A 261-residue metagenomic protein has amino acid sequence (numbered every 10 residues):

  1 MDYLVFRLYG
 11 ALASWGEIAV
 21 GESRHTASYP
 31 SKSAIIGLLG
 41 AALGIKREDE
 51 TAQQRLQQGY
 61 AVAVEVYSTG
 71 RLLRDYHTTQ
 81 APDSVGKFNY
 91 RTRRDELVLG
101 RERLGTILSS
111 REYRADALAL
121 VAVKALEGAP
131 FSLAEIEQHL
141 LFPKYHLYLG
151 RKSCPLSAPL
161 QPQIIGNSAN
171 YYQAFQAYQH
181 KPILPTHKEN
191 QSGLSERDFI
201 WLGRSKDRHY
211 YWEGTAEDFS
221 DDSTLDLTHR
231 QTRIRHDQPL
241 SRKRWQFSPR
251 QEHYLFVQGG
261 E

Functional and structural regions predicted by a protein language model:
M1, A61, D116-L120: Short, surface-exposed beta-edge/turn micro-motifs
D2, E17-F88: Glycine/small-residue-rich interface belts in oligomeric ring/scaffold proteins and their assembly partners
D2-L8, L99-L104: Short, functional N-terminal and low-complexity linear motifs
V5-L8, E22, L227: Preference for short coil/turn "hinge" residues that link or interrupt alpha-helices
V5-R7, A63, L120-A122: Beta-strand secondary-structure signal
L8-S14: Short polar catalytic/cofactor-binding loops
Y67-E261: Internal, well-folded beta-alpha domain core
